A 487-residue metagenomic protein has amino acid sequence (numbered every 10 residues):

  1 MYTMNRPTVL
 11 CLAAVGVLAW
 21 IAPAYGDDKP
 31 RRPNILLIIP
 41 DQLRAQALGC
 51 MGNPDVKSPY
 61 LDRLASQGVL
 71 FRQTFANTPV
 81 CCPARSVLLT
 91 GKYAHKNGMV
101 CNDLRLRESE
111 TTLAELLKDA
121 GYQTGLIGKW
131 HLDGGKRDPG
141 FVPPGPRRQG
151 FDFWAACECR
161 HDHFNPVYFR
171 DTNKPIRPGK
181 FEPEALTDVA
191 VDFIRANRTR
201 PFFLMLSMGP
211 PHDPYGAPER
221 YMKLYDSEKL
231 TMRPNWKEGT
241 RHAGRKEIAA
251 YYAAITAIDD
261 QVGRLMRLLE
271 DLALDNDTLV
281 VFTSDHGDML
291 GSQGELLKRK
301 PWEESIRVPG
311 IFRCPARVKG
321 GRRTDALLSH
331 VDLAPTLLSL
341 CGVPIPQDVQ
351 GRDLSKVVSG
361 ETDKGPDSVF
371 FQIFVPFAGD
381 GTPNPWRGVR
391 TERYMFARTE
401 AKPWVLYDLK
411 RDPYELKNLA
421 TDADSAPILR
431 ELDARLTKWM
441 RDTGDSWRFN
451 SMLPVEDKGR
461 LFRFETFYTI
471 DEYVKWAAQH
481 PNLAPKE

Functional and structural regions predicted by a protein language model:
Y2, P7-A19, P23-T399, P403-W404 (+3 more regions): Formylglycine-dependent sulfatase
M440-R441, R448: A short N-terminal helical cap/helix-turn-helix that marks the beginning of AMP-binding/adenylate-forming
S446-D457: Mature extracytoplasmic/periplasmic domains
